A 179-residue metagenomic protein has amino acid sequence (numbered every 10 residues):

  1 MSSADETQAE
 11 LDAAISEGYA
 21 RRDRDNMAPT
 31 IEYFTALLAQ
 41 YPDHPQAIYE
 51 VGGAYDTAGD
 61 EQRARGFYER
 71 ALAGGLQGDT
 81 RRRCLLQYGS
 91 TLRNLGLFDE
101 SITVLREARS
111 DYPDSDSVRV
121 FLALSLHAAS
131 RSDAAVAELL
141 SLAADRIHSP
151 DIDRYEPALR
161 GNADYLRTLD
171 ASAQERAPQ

Functional and structural regions predicted by a protein language model:
Q8-A36, Q40, E50-T57: Alpha-helical segment of the N-proximal tetratricopeptide repeat
D12, Q46, D79-R83, S117 (+1 more regions): Start-of-helix register in tetratricopeptide repeats
Q46-S110: Alpha-helical adaptor scaffolds
A73, H127-P150, D164: TPR/TPR-like (Sel1-like) alpha-helical repeat modules
